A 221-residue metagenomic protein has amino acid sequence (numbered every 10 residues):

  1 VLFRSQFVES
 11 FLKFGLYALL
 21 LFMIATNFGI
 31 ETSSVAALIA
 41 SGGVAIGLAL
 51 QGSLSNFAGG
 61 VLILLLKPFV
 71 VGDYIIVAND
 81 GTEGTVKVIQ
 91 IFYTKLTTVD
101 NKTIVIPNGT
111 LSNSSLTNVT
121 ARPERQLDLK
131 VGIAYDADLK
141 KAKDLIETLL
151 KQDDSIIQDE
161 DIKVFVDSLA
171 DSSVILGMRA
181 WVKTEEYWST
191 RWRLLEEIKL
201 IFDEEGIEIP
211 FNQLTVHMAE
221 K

Functional and structural regions predicted by a protein language model:
V1-L65, V99, T103-E124: Membrane-contacting alpha-helices and adjoining membrane-interface segments in channel/transport-associated proteins
Q6, L19, S33, A49-G52 (+13 more regions): Charged, alpha-helix-enriched surfaces in structured cytosolic catalytic cores of large nucleotide-utilizing machines
I24, G29, L54, G72 (+7 more regions): Residue-level signature of catalytic and energy-coupling elements of molecular machines, predominantly ATP/GTP-dependent
S53, T94, T98, T215: Ser/Thr-centric signal marking residues that sit in or immediately flank functional binding/regulatory motifs
L54, L127-V131, L176, A180: Oligomerization/assembly interface segments of phage tail-like spikes and tubes
L62-Q158: Soluble accessory domains appended to multi-pass membrane transport proteins
A137, E147, I157-K221: Solvent-exposed, non-transmembrane regulatory segments of membrane-associated proteins
